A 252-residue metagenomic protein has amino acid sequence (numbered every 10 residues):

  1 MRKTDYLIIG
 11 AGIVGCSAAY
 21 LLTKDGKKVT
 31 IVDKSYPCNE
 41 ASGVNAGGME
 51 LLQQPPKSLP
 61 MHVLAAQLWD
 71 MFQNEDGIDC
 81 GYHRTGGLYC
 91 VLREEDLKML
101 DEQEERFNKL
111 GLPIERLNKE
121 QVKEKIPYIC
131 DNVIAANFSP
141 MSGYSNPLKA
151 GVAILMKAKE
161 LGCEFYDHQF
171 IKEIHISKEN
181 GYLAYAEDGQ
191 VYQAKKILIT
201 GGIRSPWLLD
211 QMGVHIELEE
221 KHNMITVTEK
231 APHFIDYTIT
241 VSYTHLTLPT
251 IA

Functional and structural regions predicted by a protein language model:
R2-T4, E187-K196: Core beta-strand elements of the Rossmann-like FAD/NAD(P) dinucleotide-binding domain in flavoenzyme oxidoreductases
Y6-T30: N-terminal Rossmann-like FAD-binding beta1-loop-alpha1 element of flavoenzymes
K24-S42: Glycine-rich FAD pyrophosphate-binding loop
G47-K125, Y243: Dinucleotide-binding Rossmann-like beta1-alpha1 core, especially the glycine-rich loop that anchors the ADP
D79-Y89, K123-L161: Helix-loop-beta segment of a Rossmann-like dinucleotide-binding subdomain
M141-D188: Helical element adjacent to the flavin cofactor pocket in flavoenzyme catalytic cores
A194-D236: Central helical "cap/lid" subdomain
H245-A252: Single conserved hydrophobic/aromatic residue that forms the stacking wall/gate of nucleotide- or nucleobase-binding
